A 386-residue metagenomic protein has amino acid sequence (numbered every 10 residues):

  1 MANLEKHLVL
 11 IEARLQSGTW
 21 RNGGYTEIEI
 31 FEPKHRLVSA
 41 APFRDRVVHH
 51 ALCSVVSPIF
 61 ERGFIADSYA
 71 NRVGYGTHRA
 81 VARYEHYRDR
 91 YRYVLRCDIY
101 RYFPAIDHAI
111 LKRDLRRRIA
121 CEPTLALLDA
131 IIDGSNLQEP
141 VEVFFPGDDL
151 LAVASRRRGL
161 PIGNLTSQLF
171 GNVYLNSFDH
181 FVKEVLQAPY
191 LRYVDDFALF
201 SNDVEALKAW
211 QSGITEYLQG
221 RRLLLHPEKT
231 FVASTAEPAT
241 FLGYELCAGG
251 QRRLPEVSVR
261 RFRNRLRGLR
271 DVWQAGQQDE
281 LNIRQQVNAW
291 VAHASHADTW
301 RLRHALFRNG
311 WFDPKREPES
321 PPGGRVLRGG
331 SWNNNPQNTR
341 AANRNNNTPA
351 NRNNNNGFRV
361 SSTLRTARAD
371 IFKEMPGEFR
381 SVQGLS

Functional and structural regions predicted by a protein language model:
M1-N71: Active-site substrate-recognition loop segments, prototypically the cytochrome P450 B′-helix/B-C loop
H7-L15, N22, D67, H86-V194 (+6 more regions): Conserved polymerase palm-domain catalytic core
E29-F31, A70-Y75, S135, P146: Basic, low-complexity intrinsically disordered segments
P33-K34, V73-Y84, N343: Short acidic (Asp/Glu) patches
H50, L151, R156, E205-A209 (+1 more regions): Right-hand nucleic-acid polymerase module
R72, G163-S167, T348-A350: Conserved, non-catalytic sequence blocks in retroelement Pol enzymes and Pol-derived host proteins
R308-S386: Surface-exposed recognition segments
